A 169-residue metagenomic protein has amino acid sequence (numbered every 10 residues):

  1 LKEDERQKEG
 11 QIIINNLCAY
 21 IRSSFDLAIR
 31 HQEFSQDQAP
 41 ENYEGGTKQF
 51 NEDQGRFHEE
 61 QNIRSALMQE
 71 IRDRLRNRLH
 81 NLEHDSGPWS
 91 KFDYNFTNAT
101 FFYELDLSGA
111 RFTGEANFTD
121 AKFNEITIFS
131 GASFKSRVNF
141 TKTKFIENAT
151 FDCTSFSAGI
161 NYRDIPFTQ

Functional and structural regions predicted by a protein language model:
L1-Q169: N-terminal leader/targeting and pre-domain segments
